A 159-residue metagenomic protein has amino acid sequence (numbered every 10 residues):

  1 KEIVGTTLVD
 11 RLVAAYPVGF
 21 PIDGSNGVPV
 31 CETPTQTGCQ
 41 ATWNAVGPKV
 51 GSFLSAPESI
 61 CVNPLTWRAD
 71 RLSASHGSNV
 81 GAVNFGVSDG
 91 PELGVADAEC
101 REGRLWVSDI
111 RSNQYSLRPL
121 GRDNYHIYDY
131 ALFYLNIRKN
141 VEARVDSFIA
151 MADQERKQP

Functional and structural regions predicted by a protein language model:
E2-S147, M151, E155-R156: Surface cap/lid and interfacial helix-loop subdomains adjacent to catalytic sites that gate substrate access
